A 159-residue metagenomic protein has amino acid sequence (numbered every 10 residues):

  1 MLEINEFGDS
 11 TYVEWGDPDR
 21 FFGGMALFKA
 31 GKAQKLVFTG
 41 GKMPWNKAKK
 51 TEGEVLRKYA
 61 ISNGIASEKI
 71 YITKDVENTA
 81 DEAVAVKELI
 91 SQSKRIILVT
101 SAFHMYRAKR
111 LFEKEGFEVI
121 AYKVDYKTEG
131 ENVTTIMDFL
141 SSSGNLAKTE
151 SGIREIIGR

Functional and structural regions predicted by a protein language model:
M1-S143, T149: A structural signal for short, hydrophobic/glycine-enriched beta-strand patches
K148-R159: A transmembrane-helix-recognition feature enriched in membrane-embedded lipid enzymes and envelope glyco-/phospholipid
